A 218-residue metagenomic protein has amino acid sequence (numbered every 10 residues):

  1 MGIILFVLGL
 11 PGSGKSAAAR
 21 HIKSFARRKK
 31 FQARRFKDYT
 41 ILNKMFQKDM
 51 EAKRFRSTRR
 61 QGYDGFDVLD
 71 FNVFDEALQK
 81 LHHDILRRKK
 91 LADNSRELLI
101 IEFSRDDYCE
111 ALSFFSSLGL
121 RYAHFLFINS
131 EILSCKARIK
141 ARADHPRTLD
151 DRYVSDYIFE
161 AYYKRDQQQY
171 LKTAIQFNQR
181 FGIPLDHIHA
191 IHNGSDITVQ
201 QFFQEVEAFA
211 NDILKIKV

Functional and structural regions predicted by a protein language model:
V7: Hydrophobic anchor at the beta1->P-loop junction of P-loop NTPases
L10: P-loop (Walker A) phosphate-binding loop of NTP-binding proteins
S13-G14: Conserved glycine(s) of the Walker
A17-H83: Conserved substrate/cofactor phosphate-moiety recognition/catalytic segment in nucleotide-dependent phosphotransferases
I22-R28, L112-Y122, K140, D144: Short, surface-exposed basic-aromatic patches at helix termini and helix-loop junctions that form
Y63-L120: Glycine-rich phosphate-binding loop used to anchor ATP phosphates in small-molecule kinases, encompassing both
L120-T173: A glycine- and Lys/Arg-enriched "phosphate-lid" helix/loop adjacent to the NTP-binding pocket of small-molecule kinases
K164-V218: NTP-dependent small-molecule kinase module
